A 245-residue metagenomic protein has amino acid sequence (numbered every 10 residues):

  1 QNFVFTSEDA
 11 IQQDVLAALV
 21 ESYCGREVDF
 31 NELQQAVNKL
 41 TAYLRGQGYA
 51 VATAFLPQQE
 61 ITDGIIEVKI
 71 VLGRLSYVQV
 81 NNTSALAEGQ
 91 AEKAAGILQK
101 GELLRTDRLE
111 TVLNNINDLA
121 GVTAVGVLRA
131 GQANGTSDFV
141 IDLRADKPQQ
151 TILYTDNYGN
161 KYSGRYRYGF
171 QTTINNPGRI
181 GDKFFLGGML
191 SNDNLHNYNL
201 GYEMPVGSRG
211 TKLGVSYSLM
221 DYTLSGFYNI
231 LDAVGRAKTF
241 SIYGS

Functional and structural regions predicted by a protein language model:
Q1-G159, Q171, G188-H196: Periplasmic polypeptide-binding modules associated with outer-membrane biogenesis and secretion
L143, I174-N176, M204-V206: Residue-level signature of outer-membrane beta-barrel architecture
T151-L153, D182-L186, T211-V215, I242: Transmembrane beta-strands of outer-membrane beta-barrel proteins
N157-Y158, L186-G187, G226-D232: Extracellular loop and loop/strand-boundary signature of outer-membrane beta-barrel proteins
N160-G164, L190-N194, L231-A237: Replace "Gram-negative outer membrane beta-barrel proteins" with "bacterial and organellar outer membrane beta-barrel
G164, T211-L213, Y222-G226: Outer-membrane beta-barrel proteins
Y166-F170, H196-L200, K238-G244: Hydrophobic, lipid-facing positions within transmembrane beta-strands of outer-membrane proteins
N197-G201, L224-L231: Outer-membrane beta-barrel translocator domains and adjoining extracellular loop/strand segments of Gram-negative
